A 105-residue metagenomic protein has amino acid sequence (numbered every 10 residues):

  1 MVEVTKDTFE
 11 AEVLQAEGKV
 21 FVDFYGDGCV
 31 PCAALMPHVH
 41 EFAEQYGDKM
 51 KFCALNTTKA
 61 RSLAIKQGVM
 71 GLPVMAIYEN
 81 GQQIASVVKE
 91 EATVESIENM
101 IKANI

Functional and structural regions predicted by a protein language model:
V2-K19: A short beta-strand-turn-helix
E3-V4, F24, M36-A43, G47-S62: Thiol-based oxidoreductase modules, predominantly thioredoxin-like and allied folds used for disulfide exchange
K19-V20, P73: Alpha/beta-hydrolase fold active-site loops
Y25-G28, G71: Short pre-active-site segment immediately N-terminal to redox-active cysteine/selenocysteine motifs in thiol-based
G28-L35: Short, thiol/selenol-centered motifs that function as redox-active sites or metal-ligating centers
R61, Q67-A76: Structural micro-motif
K66-Q67, A92: Chalcogenol-based redox active-site neighborhoods
I77-I105: Non-catalytic, surface beta->alpha helical segment in thiol-disulfide oxidoreductase systems
